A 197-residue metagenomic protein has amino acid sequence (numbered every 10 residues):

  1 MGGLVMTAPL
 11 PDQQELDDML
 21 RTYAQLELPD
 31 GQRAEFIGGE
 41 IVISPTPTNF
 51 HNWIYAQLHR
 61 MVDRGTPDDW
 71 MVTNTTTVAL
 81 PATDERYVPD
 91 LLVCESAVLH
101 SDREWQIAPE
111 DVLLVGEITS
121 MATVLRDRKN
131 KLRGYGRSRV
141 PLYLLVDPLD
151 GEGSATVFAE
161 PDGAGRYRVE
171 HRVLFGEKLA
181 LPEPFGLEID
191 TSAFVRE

Functional and structural regions predicted by a protein language model:
M1-S138, L142-E197: Gly/Pro/Ser/Thr-rich low-complexity, intrinsically disordered segments predominantly at protein N-termini
